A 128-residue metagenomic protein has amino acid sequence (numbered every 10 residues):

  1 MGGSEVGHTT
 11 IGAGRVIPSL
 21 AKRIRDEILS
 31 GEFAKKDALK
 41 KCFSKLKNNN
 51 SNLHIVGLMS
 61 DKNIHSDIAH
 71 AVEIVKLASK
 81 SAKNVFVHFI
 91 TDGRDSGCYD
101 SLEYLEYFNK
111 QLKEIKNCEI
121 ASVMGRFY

Functional and structural regions predicted by a protein language model:
M1-Y128: Active-site nucleophile/metal-coordination loop of metallo-enzymes that catalyze phosphate/sulfate and related
